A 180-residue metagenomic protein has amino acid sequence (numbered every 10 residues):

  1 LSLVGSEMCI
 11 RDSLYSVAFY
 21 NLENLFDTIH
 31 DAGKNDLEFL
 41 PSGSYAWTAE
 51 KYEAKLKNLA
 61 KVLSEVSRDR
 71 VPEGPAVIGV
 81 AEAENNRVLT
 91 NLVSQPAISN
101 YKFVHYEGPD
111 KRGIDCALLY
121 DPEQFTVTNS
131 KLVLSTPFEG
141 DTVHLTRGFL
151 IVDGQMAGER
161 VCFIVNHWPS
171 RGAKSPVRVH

Functional and structural regions predicted by a protein language model:
L1-I10: Single conserved hydrophobic/aromatic residue that forms the stacking wall/gate of nucleotide- or nucleobase-binding
R11-A18, I151-A157: Short amphipathic alpha-helices and their capping/turn segments at secondary-structure boundaries
S16-N24, S44, N129-K131, R160-S170: Active-site-proximal beta-strand elements of phosphoester/diester hydrolases
Y20-L22, Y52-K55, L59, L63-L89 (+2 more regions): Active-site beta-strand/loop signature of hydrolases that rely on acidic residues for catalysis
N24-L56, T136-V143, G172-V179: Acidic/histidine-rich helix-loop elements that form or flank divalent-metal/phosphate-binding sites at the catalytic
F26-T28, N86-V88, G113, R171-G172: Short catalytic/ligand-binding loop motif for oxyanion handling, primarily in non-cytosolic enzymes, centered on
S44, K55-E65, Y101-H105, F138: N-terminal post-signal-peptidase region of extra-cytosolic proteins
V77, A83-R160: Structured beta-strand-rich core segments of catalytic domains in phosphoester-bond hydrolases
